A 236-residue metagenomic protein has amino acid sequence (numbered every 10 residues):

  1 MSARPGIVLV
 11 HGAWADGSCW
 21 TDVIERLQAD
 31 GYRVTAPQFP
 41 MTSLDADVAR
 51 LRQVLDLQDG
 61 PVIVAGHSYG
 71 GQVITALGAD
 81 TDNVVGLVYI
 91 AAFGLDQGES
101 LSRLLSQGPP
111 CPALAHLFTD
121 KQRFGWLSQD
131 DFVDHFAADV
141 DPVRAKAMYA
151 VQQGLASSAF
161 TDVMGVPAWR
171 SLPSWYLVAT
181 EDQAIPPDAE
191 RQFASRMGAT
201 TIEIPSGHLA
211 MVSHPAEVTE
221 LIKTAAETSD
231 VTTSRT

Functional and structural regions predicted by a protein language model:
S2-L44, V62, D80-N83: Conserved HGGG/HGGXW glycine-rich cap/lid loop of the alpha/beta-hydrolase fold
A65-G70, I74: Gly/Ala-rich beta-loop-alpha elbow adjacent to hydrolase catalytic centers
N83-Q129, A156-V163, I185-P186, F193: Flexible "cap/lid" loop of the alpha/beta hydrolase fold
L87, W175-D182: Conserved strand-to-loop "acid loop" that flanks and positions the catalytic carboxylate
A147-A168: Active-site nucleophile elbow and catalytic-triad environment of alpha/beta-hydrolase enzymes
S171-V178, T201: Catalytic His-Asp charge-relay segment
T180-P205, V212, A225: Conserved loop-alpha-helix segment in the C-terminal half of the alpha/beta-hydrolase fold that carries the catalytic
I202-T236: Catalytic active-site module of serine/aspartate enzymes centered on a nucleophile-bearing elbow/loop
